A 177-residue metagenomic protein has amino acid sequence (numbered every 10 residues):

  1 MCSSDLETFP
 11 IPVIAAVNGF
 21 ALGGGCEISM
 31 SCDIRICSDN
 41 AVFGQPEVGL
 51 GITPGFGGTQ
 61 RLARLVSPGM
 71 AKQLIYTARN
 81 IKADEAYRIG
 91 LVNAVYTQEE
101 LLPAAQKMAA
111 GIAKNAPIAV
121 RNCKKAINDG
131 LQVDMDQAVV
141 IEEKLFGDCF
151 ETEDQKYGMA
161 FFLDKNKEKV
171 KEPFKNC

Functional and structural regions predicted by a protein language model:
M1-S3: Short, small-residue-biased leader/transition segments that mark boundaries at the very start of proteins
E7-I118, T152, Y157-A160: Crotonase-fold acyl-CoA enzyme core
L74-I75, A86, A126, G130 (+1 more regions): Helix-loop "lid/cap" segments that line or gate small-molecule binding pockets
R79, I127, L131, N166: Glycine-rich beta-alpha junction loops
D134-V139: Short beta-strand->loop
A160-C177: Terminal low-complexity tails and localization/encapsulation signals of metabolic enzymes
